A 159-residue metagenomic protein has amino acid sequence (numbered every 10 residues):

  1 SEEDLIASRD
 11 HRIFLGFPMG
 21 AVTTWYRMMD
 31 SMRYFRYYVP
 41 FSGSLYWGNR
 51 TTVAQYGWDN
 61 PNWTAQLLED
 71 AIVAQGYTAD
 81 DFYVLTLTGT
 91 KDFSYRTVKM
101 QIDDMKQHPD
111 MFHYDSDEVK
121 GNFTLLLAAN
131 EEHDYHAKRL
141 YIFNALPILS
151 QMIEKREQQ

Functional and structural regions predicted by a protein language model:
S1-Q159: Non-catalytic cap/lid and distal C-terminal segments of serine-dependent acyl enzymes
